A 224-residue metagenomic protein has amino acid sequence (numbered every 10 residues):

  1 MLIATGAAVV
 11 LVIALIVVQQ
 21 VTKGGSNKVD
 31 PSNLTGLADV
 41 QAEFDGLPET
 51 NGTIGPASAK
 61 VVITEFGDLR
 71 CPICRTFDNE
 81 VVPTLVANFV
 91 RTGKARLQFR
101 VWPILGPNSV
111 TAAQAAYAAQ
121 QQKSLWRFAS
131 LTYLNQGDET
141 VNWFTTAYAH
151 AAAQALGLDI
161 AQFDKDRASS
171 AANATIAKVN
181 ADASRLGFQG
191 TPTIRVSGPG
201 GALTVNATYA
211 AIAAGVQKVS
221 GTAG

Functional and structural regions predicted by a protein language model:
M1-P103, N180, G215-G224: Extracytoplasmic thiol/disulfide redox context detector
M1-V21, Q154-G224: C-terminal cap of thioredoxin/glutaredoxin-like
S26, S32, S58, S109 (+6 more regions): Generic serine detector
V29, T35, E80, K123 (+4 more regions): Short coil/turn linker and secondary-structure boundary residues
Q41, E49-G52, I63, G67 (+5 more regions): A generic structural signal for ordered alpha-helices
G55, G93, K123, A183 (+1 more regions): Glycine-centered flexibility sites
A59, G67-Q154: Structural alpha/beta surface segment adjacent to cysteine/selenocysteine redox centers across thiol/disulfide enzymes
